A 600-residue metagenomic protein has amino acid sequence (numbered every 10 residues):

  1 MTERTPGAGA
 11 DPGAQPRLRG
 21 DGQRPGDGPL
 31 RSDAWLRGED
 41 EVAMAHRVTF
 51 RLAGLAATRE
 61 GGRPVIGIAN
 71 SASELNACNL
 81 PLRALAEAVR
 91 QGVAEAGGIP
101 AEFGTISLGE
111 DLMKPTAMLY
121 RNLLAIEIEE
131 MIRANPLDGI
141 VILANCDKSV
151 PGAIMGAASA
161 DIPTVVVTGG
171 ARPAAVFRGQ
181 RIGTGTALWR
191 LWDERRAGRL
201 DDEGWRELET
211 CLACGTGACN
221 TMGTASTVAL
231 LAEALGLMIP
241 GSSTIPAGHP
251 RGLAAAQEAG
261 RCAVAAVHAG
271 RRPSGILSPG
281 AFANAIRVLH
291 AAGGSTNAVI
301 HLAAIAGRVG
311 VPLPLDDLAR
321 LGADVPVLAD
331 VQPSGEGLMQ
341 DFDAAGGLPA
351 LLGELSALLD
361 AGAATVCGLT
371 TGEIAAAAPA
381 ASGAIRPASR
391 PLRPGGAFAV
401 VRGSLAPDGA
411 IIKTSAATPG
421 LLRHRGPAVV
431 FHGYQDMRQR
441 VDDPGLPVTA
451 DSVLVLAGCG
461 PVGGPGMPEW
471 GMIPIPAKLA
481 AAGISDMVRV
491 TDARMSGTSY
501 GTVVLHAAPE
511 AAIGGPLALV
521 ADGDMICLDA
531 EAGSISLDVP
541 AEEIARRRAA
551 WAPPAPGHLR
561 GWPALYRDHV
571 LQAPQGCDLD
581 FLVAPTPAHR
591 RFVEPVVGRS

Functional and structural regions predicted by a protein language model:
T2-G7, D11, P16-E74, C78 (+7 more regions): Catalytic or ion-coupling anion/metal-binding cores of large enzyme and transporter domains
L123-N135: Short, well-structured alpha-helical segments in soluble
I132-A153, T164-T168: A short, small-residue-rich loop immediately preceding and capping a beta-strand
